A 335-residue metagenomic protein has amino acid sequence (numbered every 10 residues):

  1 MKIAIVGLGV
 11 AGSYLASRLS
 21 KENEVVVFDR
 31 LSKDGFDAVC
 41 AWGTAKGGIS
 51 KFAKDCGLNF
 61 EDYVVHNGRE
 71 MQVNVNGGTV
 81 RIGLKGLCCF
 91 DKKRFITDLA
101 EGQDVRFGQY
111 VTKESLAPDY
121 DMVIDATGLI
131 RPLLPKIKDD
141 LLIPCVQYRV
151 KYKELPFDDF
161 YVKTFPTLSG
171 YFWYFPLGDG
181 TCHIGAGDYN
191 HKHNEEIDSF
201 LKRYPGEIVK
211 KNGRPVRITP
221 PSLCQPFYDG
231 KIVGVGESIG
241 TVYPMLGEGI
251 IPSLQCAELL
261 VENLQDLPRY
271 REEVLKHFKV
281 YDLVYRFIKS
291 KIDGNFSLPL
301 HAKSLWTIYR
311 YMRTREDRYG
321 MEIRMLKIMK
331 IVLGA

Functional and structural regions predicted by a protein language model:
M1-A11: Beta1/beta-strand and adjacent pyrophosphate-binding region of the FAD-binding site in flavoprotein oxidoreductases
V6-L8, S17-V39: Glycine-rich FAD pyrophosphate-binding loop
L31-A53: Conserved N-terminal glycine-rich FAD pyrophosphate-binding loop of Rossmann-like flavoproteins
I49-P135, D139-Y148: Conserved N-terminal helical subregion
A100, H191-R269: FAD/FMN-dependent oxidoreductases across multiple families
L129-I197: Conserved FAD-binding catalytic core of PHBH/FMO-like flavoproteins
E262-L298: Active-site-proximal substrate-binding core of FAD-dependent oxidoreductases
N295-A335: C-terminal auxiliary extensions adjacent to catalytic cores
